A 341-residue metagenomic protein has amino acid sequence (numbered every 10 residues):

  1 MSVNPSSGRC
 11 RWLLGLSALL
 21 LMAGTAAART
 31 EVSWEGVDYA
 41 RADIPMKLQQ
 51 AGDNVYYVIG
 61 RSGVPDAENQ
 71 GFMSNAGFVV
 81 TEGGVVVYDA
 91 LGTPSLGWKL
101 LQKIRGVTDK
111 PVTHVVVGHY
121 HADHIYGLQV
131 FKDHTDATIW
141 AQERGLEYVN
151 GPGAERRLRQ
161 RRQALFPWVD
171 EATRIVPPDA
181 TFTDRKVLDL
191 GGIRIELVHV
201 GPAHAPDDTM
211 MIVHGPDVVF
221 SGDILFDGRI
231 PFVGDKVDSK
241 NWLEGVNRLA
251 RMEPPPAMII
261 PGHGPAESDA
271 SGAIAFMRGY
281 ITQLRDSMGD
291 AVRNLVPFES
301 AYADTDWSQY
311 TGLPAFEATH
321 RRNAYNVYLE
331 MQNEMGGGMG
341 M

Functional and structural regions predicted by a protein language model:
S2-L14: Bacterial N-terminal signal peptides that target proteins for export
L13-A23: Bacterial N-terminal signal peptides
R29, E35, A42, R293-M341: C-terminal regulatory/interaction regions
G52-K103, T209-G222: Conserved beta-strand hairpin/beta-sheet module of binuclear metal-dependent hydrolase folds, prominently
Y88-A90, T113-H121, W140-E143, V200 (+2 more regions): Active-site neighborhood of phospho(di)ester-bond hydrolases with catalytic His/Asp-centered motifs
G97, Q102-V187, P206-D208, D286: Active-site HxH/HxHxD metal-binding segment of metal-dependent hydrolases
T181-V213: Core dinuclear metal-dependent hydrolase active-site scaffold
K240-V296, S300: Divalent-metal (often Zn2+) His-rich catalytic cores of metallo-beta-lactamase-fold enzymes
